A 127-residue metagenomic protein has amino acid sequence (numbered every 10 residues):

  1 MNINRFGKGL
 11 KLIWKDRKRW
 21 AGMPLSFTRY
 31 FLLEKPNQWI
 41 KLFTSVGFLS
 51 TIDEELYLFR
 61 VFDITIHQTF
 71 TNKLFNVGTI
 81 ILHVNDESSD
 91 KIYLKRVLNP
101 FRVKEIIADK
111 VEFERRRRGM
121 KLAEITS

Functional and structural regions predicted by a protein language model:
M1-S127: N-terminal basic, Ser/Thr-rich segments that initiate or prime the first beta/alpha elements at protein or domain
